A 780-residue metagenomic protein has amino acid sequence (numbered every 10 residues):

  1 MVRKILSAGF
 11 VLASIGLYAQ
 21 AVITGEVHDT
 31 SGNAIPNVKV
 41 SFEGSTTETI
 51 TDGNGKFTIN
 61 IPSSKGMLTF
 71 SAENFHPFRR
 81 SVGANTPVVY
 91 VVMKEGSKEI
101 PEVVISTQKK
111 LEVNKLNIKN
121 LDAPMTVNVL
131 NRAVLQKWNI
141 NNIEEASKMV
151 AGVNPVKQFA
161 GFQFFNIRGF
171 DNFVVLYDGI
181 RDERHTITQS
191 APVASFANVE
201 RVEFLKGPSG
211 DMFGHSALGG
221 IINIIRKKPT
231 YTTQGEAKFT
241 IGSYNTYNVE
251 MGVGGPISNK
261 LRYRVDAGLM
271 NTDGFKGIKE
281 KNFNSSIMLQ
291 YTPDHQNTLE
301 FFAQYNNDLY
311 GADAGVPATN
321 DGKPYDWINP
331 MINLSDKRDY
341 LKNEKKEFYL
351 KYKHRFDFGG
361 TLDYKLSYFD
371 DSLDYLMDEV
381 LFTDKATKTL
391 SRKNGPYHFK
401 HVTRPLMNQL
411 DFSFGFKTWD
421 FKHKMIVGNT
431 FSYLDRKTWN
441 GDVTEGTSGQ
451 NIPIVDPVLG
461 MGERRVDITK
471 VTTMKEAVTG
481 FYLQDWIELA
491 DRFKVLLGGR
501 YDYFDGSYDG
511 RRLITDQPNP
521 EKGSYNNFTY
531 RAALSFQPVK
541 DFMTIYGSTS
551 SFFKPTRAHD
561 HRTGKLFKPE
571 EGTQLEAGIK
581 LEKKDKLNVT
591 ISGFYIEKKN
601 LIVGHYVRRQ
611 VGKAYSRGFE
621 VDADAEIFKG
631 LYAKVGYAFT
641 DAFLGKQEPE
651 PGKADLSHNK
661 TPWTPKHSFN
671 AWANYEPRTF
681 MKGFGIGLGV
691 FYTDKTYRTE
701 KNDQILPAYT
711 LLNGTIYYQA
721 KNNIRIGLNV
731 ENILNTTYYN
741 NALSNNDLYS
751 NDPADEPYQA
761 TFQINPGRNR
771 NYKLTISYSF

Functional and structural regions predicted by a protein language model:
H28, K39-E43, S71-F75, N85-V134: Short, acidic, small-residue-rich periplasmic hinge/interaction motif at the N-terminus of Gram-negative outer-membrane
P155, F164, I180-K206, I225-K227 (+1 more regions): Short acidic/polar hinge/loop motifs at secondary-structure boundaries that mediate gating or recognition
E183-R184, N198-E200, D211-S285, P293-N297 (+1 more regions): Outer-membrane beta-barrel translocator/receptor signature
D294, T403, K422-K424, T430-L434 (+5 more regions): Structural signature of Gram-negative outer-membrane beta-barrels, strongest in the C-terminal barrel of TonB-dependent
L309-D321, D435-K437, D505, S535-E576 (+5 more regions): Surface-exposed extracellular loop regions of Gram-negative outer-membrane beta-barrel proteins, predominantly
K351-S367, D371-E379, T544-Y546, P569-K629 (+1 more regions): Membrane-embedded beta-barrel scaffold of Gram-negative outer-membrane proteins
D491, Y595, G612-E700: Gram-negative outer-membrane beta-barrel transporters
G630-A633, F691-T699, Y718-F780: C-terminal beta-signal and adjacent terminal beta-strands/loops of Gram-negative outer-membrane beta-barrel proteins
